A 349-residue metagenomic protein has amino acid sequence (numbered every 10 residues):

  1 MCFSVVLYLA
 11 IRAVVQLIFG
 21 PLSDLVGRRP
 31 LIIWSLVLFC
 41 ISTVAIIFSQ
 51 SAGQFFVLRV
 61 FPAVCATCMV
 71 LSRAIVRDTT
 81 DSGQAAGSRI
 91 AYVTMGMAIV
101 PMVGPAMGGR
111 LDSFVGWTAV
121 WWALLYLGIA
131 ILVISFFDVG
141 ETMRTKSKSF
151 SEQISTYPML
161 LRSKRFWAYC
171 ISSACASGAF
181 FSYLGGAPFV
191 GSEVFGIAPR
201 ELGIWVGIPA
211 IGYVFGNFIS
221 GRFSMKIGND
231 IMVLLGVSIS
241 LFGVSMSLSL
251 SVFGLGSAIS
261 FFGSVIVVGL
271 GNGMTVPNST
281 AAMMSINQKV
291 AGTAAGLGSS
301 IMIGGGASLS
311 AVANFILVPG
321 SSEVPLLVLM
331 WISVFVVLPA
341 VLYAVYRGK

Functional and structural regions predicted by a protein language model:
L9-L17, T67, P101-M102, A210-V214 (+2 more regions): Residue-level signature of mid-helix packing/kink "hotspots" within the transmembrane helices of 12-pass Major
A13-A52: Conserved MFS/SLC helix-loop-helix module at the cytosolic interface between two early adjacent transmembrane helices
L38, S42-A45, G53-F61, I259-V265: Paired small-residue
A52, L58-I99: Cytoplasmic helix-loop-helix junction between adjacent transmembrane helices in 12-TM secondary transporters
Q54, A91-F137: Helix-loop-helix hairpin linking two adjacent transmembrane segments in secondary transporters
G140-C170: Juxtamembrane intracellular "pre-TM" segments in multi-pass secondary transporters
T280-G320: A late C-terminal transmembrane helix in Major Facilitator Superfamily
